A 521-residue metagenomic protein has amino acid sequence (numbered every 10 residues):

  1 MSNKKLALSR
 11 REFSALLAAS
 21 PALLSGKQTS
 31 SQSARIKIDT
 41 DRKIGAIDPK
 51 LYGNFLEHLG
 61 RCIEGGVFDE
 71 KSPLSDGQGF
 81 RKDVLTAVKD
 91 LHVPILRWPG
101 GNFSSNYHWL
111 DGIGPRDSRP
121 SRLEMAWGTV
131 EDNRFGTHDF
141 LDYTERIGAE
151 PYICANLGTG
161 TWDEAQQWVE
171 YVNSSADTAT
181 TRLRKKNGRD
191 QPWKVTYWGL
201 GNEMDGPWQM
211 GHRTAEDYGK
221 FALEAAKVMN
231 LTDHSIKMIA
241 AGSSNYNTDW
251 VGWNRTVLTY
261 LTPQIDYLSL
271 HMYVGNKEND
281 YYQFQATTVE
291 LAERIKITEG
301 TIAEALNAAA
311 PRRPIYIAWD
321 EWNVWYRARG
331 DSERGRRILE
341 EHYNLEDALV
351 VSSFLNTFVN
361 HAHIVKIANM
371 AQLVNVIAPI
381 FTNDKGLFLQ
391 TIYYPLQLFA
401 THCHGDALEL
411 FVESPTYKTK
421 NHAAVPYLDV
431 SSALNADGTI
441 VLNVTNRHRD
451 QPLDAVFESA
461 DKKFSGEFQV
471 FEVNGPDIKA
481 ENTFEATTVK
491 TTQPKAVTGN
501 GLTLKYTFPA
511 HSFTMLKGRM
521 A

Functional and structural regions predicted by a protein language model:
S2-S20: N-terminal secretory signal peptides and thylakoid transit peptides that target proteins across membranes
P21-Q32: Bacterial Sec-dependent signal peptides at the C-terminal "C-region" and cleavage site
Q32-G275, N279, K296: N-terminal catalytic cores of secreted or lumenal carbohydrate-active enzymes
L59, A318-L428: Aromatic/acidic polysaccharide-binding cleft in carbohydrate-active enzymes
A215-F354, S414-A423: Noncatalytic carbohydrate-binding groove/subsite architecture in carbohydrate-active enzymes
A424-F464, V470, G475, T514: Carbohydrate-binding surface patches
K462-Y506: Acidic, Ser/Thr/Pro-rich beta/coil linker or hinge segments at domain junctions
T507-G518: Short Pro-Gly-centered flexible turn/kink motifs
